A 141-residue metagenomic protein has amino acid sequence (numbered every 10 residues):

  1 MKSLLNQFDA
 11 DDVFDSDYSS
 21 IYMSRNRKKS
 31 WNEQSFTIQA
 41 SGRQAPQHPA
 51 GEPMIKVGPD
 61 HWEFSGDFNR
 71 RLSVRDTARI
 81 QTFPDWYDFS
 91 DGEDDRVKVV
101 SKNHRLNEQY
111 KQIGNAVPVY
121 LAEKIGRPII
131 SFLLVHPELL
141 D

Functional and structural regions predicted by a protein language model:
K2-D141: C-terminal target-recognition/interaction regions appended to catalytic cores
